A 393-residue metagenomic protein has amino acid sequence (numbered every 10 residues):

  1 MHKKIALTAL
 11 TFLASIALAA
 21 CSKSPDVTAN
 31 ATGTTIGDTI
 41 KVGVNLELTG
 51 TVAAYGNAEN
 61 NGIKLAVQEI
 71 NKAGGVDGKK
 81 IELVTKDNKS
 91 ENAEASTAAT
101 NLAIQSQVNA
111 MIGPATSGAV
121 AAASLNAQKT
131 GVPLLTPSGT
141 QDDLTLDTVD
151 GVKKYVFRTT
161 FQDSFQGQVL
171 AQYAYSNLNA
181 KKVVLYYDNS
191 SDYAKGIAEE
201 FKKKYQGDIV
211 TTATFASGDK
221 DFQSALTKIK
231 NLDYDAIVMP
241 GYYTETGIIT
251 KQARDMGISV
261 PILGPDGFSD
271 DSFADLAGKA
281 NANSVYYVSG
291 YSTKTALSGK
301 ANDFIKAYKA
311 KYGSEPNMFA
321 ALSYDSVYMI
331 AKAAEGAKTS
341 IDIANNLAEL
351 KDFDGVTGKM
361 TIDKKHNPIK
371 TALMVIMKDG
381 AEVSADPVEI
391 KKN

Functional and structural regions predicted by a protein language model:
A17-A20: C-terminal motif of bacterial Sec signal peptides marking the signal peptidase cleavage site
D26-A31, Y55-E59, A73-D147, F215-D219 (+1 more regions): Beta-alpha junction/loop-to-helix N-cap segments that form part of ligand/metal-binding clefts
G33-G62, K86-A93, A115-T116, Y186-K195 (+4 more regions): Extracytoplasmic "Venus flytrap"
L48, K153-T214, A236: An alpha-beta-alpha
A95, R158-K182, K195, D221-Q223 (+3 more regions): Hydrophobic alpha-helical segments within soluble ligand-binding/sensing domains
I197-V288: Extracellular/periplasmic bilobed ligand-binding domains
T250-Y324, V388-K391: Extracellular/periplasmic periplasmic-binding protein-like sensory domains
K311-A320, A331-E382: Segments of small-molecule ligand-sensing domains
